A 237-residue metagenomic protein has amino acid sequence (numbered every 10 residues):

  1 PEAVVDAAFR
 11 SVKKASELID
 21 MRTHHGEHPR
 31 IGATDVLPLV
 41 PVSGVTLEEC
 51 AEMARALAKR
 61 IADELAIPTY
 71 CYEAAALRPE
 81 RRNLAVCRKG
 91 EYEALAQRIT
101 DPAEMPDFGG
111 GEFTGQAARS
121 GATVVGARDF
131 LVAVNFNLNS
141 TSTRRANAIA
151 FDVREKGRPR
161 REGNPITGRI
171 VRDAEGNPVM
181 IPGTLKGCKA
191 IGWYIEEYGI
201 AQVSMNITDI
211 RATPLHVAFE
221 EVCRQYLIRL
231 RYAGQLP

Functional and structural regions predicted by a protein language model:
P1-P237: Long, contiguous binding/interaction regions
